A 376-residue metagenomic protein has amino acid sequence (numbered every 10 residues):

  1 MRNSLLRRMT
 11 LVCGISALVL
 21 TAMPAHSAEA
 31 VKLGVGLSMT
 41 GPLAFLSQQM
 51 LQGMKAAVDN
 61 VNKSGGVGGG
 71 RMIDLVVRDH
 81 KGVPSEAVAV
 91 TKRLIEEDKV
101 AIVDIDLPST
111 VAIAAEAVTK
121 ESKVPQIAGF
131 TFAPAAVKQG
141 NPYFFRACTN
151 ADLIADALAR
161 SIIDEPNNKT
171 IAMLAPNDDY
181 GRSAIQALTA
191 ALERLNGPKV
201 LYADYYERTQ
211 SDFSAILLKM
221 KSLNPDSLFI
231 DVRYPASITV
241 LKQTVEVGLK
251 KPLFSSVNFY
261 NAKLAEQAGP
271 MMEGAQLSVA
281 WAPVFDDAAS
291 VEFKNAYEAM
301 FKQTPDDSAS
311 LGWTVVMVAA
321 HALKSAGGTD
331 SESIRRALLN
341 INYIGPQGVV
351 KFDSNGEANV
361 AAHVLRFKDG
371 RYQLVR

Functional and structural regions predicted by a protein language model:
R2-G14, S27-R376: Extracytosolic ligand-binding ectodomains
L18: Extracytoplasmic catalytic/substrate-binding loops of multi-pass membrane glycan-assembly enzymes
T21-S27: Sec/Tat signal peptide C-region and signal peptidase I cleavage site
